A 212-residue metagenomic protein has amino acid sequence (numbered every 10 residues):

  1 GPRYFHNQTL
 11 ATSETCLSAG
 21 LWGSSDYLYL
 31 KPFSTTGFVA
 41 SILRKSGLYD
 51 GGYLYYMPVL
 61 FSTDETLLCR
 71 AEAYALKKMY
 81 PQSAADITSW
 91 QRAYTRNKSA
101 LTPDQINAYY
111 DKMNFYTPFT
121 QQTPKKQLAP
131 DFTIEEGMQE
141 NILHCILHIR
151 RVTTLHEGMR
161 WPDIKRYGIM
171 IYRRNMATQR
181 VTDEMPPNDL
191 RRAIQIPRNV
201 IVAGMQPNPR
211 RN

Functional and structural regions predicted by a protein language model:
P2, H6-N212: Acidic/polar-rich alpha-helix caps and helix-coil junctions
